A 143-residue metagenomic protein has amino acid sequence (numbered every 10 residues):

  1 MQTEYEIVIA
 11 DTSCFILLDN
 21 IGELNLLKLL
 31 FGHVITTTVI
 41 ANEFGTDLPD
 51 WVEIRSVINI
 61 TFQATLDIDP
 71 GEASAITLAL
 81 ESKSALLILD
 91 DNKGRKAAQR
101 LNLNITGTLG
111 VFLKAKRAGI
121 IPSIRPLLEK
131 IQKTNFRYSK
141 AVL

Functional and structural regions predicted by a protein language model:
M1-A85, N92-R95, L101-L103, P126: Active-site-proximal, substrate-binding regions of enzyme catalytic domains and RNA-binding/basic surfaces
T38-I40, T46, R95-L143: Acidic, PIN/NYN-like endoribonuclease modules and their adjacent C-terminal/linker elements
